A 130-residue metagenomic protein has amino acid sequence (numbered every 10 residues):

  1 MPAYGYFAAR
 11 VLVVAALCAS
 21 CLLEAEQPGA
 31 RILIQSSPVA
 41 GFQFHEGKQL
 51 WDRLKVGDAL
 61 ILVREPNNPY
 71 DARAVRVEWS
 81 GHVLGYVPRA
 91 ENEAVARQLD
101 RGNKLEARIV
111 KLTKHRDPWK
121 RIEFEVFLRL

Functional and structural regions predicted by a protein language model:
P2-L130: Conserved active-site motif detector
